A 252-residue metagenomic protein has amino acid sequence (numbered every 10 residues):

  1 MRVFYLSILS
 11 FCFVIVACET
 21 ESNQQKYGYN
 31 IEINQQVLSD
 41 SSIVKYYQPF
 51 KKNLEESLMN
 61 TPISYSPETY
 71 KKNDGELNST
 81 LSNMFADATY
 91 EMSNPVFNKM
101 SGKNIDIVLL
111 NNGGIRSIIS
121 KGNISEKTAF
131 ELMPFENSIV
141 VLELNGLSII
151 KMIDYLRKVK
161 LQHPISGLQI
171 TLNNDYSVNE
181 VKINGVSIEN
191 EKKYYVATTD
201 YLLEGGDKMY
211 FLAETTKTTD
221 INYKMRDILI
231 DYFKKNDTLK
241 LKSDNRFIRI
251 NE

Functional and structural regions predicted by a protein language model:
M1-F4: Positively charged n-region of N-terminal signal peptides that target proteins for export
V14-A17: C-terminal motif of bacterial Sec signal peptides marking the signal peptidase cleavage site
T20-V37, A86, Y90-E252: Feature captures C-terminal
N34-S42, S66-Y70: Membrane metalloprotein/metal-transporter helix-bundle signature
S39-I63: Post-signal-peptide N-terminal segment of Sec-exported extracytoplasmic proteins
L58-E76, K208-A213: Acidic/histidine-rich, surface-exposed loop or edge segments in extracytoplasmic proteins
S79-T80: A conserved active-site cap/scaffold subdomain adjacent to cofactor or substrate pockets
